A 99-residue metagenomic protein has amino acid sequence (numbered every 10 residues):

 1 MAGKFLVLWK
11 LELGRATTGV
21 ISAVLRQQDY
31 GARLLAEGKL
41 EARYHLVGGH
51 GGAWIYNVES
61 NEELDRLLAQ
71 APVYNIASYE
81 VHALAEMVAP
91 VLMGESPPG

Functional and structural regions predicted by a protein language model:
M1-G99: Conserved, structured core segments of small domains
